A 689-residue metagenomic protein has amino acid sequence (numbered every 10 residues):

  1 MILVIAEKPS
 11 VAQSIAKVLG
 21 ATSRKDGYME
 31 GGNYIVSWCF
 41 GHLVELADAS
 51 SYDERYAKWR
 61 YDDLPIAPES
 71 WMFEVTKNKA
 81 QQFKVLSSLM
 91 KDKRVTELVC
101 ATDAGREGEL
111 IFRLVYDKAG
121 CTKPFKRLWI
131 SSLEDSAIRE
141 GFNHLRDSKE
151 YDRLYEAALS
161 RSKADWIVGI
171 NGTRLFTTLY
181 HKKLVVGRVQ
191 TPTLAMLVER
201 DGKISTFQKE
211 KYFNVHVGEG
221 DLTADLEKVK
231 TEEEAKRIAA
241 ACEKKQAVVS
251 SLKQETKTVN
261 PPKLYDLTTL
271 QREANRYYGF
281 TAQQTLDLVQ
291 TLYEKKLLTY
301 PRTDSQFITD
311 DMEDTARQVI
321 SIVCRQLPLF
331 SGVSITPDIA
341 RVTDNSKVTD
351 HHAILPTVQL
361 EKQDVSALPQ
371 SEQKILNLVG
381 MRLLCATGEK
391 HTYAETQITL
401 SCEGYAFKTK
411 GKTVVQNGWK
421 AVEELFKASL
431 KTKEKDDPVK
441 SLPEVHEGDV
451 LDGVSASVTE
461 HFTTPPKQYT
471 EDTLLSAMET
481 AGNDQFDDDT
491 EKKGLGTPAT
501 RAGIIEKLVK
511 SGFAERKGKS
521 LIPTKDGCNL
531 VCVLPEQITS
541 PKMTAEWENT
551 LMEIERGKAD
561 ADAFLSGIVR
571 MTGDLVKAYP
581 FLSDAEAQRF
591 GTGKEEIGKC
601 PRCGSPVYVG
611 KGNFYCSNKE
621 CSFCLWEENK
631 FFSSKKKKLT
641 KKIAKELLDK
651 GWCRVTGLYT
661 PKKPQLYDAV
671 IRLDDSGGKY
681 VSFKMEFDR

Functional and structural regions predicted by a protein language model:
M1, A101-A104, H181-K183, Q254-K263 (+3 more regions): Conserved short loop/turn motifs at secondary-structure junctions
M1-L159, W166, P465: Intrinsically disordered, low-complexity regulatory segments
I2-L3, K79, M90, T173 (+3 more regions): Basic, low-complexity terminal or inter-domain segments flanking catalytic cores
P9-A16, N33-V36, F40, T76-S87 (+18 more regions): Amphipathic alpha-helical transducer elements in NTP-driven molecular machines
K93, D135-E219, Q254-T258: C-terminal or mid-to-C-terminal helical accessory/interaction module adjacent to the motor/catalytic core
D221-T223, K253-Q254, C324: Phosphate-rich ligand and nucleic-acid binding surfaces
E232-Y265, Q271: Metal- or metallocofactor-binding catalytic centers and their adjacent structured scaffolds across diverse enzyme
